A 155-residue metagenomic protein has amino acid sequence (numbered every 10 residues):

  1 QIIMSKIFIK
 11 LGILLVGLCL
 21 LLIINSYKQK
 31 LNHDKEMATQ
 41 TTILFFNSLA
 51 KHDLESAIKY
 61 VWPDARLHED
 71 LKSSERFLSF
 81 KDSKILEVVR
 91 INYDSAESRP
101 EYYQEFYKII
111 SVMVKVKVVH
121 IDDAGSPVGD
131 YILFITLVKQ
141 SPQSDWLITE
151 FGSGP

Functional and structural regions predicted by a protein language model:
Q1-I3: Short, Lys/Arg-enriched N-terminal segments with co-localized hydrophobic residues within the first ~10-30 amino acids
S5-K51: Short, low-complexity N-terminal intrinsically disordered segments enriched in polar/charged residues
L11-G12, L22-I24, K30, R76-L78 (+2 more regions): Generic detector of short, locally flexible boundary/turn motifs and exposed helical patches
L44-H52, Y60-L67, Q140: Structured segments of extracytoplasmic/periplasmic soluble domains in secreted or envelope-associated proteins
F45, L49, I58, I135 (+1 more regions): Broad hydrophobic/π-residue packing in well-ordered secondary structure
E55-F106, I121: Short solvent-exposed beta->alpha transition segments
R99-P155: Exposed beta-sheet edge and beta->alpha loop/turn motif
